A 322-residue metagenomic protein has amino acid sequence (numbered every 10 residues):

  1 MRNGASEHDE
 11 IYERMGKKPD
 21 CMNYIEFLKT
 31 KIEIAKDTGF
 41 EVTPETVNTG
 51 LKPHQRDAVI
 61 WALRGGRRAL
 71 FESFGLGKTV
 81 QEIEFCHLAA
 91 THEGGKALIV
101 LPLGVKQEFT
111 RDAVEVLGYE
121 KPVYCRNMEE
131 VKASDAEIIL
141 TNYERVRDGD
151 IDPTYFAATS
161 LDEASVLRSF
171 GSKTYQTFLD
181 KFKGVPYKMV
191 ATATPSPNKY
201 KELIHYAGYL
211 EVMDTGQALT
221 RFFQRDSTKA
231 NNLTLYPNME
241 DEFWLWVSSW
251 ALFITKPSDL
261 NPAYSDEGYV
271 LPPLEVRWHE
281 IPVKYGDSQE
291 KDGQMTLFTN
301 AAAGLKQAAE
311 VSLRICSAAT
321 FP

Functional and structural regions predicted by a protein language model:
M1-R68, E115, E120, E137-E144 (+1 more regions): Charged, low-complexity
R68-L76, V80-T110, G184-Y187: Conserved SF1/SF2 helicase motif Ia
F74, E144, E163-L167, A193-T194: Conserved Walker B
G94-K96, R111, E115-G118, A158 (+2 more regions): Conserved P-loop NTPase motor "coupling/switch" region that bridges the ATPase
L98-V100, G104-I138: Conserved nucleic-acid-binding Ia/Ib motif block in the N-terminal RecA-like helicase ATPase lobe
G104-K106, R145-R147, T194-K199, F223-S227 (+1 more regions): Conserved nucleotide-binding/hydrolysis micro-motifs of P-loop NTPases
M128-A158, S169: Conserved helix/coil segment N-terminal to the catalytic DExD/H
S258-P322: Conserved helicase/translocase motor-coupling segment
